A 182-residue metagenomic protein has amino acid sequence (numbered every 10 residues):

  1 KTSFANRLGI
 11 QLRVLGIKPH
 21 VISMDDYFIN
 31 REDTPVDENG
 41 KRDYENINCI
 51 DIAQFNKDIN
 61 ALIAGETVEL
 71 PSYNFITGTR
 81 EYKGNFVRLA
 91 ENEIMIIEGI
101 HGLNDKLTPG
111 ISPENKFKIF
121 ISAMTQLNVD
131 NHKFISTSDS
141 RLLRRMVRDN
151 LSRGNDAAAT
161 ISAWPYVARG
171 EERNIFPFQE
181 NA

Functional and structural regions predicted by a protein language model:
K1, Y27, S72-R80, S162-P165: A glycine-rich phosphate-binding loop feature that marks nucleotide/adenosyl-phosphate handling sites
F4, L8: Hydrophobic positions on the alpha1 helix immediately C-terminal to the Walker A/P-loop
I10-H20: Post-Walker A helix-loop "phosphate-sensing" segment adjacent to the P-loop in P-loop NTPases
H20-I22, I29-T79, I94: Conserved nucleotide-sensing/catalytic segment adjacent to the nucleotide-binding pocket in NTP-handling enzymes
D26-I29, H101-N104, A123-V129: Conserved nucleotide-binding/hydrolysis micro-motifs of P-loop NTPases
L89-E91, P113-E114: Short loop/turn elements that form and flank the Walker-type P-loop nucleotide-binding site in RecA-like NTPase cores
I94-E98, F120: Structural recognition of the conserved hydrophobic beta-strand(s) that form the central parallel beta-sheet of P-loop
T108-N181: Conserved NTP phosphate-binding and transfer environment spanning the P-loop NTPase/kinase superfamily
